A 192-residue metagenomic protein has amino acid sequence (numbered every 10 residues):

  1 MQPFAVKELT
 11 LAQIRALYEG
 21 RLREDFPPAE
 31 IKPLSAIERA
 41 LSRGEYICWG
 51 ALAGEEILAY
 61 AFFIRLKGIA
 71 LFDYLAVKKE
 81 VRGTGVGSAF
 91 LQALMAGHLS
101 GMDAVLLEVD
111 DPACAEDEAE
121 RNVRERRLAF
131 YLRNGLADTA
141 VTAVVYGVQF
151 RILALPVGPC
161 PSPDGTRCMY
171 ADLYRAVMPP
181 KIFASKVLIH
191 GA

Functional and structural regions predicted by a protein language model:
M1-A36, D164, A176, P180 (+1 more regions): Short amphipathic alpha-helix that is part of the acyltransferase structural core
E24-G54: Active-site rim helix/loop that mediates acceptor-substrate recognition in acyltransferases
G50, E56-I64, I69-A76: Conserved beta-strand in the GNAT
R65-D73, R82, G101-D103, Q149: A conserved beta-turn-beta hairpin within the catalytic core of GNAT-like acetyltransferases that forms part
L75-R82, D111-A113: A short, internal acetyl-CoA/4′-phosphopantetheine-binding micro-motif in the GNAT/acyltransferase core
V77, G83-H98, V123: Conserved acetyl-CoA-binding loop-helix of GNAT-fold acetyltransferases
H98-V123: Conserved GNAT acetyl-CoA-binding A-motif
V123-R124, V144-A192: C-terminal "cap" of GNAT-fold acetyltransferases
